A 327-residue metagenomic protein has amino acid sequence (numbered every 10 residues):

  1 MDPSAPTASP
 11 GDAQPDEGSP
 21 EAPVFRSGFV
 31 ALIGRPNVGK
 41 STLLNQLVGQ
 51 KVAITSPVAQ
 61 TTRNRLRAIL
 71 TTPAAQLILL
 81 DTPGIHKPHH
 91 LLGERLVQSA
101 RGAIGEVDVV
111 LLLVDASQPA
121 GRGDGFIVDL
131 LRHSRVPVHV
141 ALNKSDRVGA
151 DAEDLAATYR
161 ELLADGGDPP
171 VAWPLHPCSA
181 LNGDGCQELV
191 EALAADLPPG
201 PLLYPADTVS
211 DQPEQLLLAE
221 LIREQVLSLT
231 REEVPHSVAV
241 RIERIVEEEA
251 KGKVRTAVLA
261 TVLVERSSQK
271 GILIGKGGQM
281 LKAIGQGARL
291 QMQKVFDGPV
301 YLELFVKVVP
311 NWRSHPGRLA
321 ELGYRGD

Functional and structural regions predicted by a protein language model:
D2-V109: Conserved G1/Walker A P-loop phosphate-binding module
A31, N45, N64, A68 (+12 more regions): Solvent-exposed alpha-helical segments within well-ordered globular domains of core cellular machineries
G39, G185, M280: Conserved glycine(s) of the Walker
Q50, I69-P73, P88, A103-V110 (+9 more regions): Conserved, well-folded catalytic cores of nucleic-acid-processing and energy-transducing macromolecular machines
T62, I85-K87, P119-A120, V148-G149 (+1 more regions): Catalytic P-loop NTPase motifs of RecA-like helicase/translocase cores
I104-F126, R135-E153, L181: Conserved Switch II/interswitch segment of TRAFAC-class P-loop GTPases
V136-H139, K144-S210: Canonical P-loop GTPase G-domain recognition
E214-D327: P-loop NTP-binding site
